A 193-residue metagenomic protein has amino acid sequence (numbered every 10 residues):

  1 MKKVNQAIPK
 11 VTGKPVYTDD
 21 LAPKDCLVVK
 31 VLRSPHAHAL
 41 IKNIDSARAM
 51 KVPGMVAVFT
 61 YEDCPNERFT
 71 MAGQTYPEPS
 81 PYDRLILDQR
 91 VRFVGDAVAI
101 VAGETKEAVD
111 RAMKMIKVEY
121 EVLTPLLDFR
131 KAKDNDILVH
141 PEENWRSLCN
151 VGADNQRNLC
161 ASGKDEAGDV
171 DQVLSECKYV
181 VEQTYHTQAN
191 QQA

Functional and structural regions predicted by a protein language model:
M1-A193: Structural alpha/beta core scaffold segments of enzyme domains
